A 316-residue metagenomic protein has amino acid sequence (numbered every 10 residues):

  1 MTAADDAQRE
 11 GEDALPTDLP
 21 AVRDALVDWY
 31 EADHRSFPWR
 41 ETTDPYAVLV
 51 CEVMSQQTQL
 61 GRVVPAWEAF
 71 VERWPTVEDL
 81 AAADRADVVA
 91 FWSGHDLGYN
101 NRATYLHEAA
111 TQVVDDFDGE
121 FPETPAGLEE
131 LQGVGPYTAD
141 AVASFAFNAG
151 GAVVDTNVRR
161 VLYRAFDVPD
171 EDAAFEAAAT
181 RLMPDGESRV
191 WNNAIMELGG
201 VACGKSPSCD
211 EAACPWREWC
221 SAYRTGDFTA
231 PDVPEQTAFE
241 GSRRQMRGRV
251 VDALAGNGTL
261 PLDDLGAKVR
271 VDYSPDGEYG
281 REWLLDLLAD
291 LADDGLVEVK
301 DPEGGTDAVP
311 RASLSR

Functional and structural regions predicted by a protein language model:
M1-L15, H34-R35: Short, contiguous pre-domain boundary segments
P16-D18, A25, W29-Q245, A253 (+3 more regions): Catalytic cores of DNA base-excision repair glycosylases
R243, R247, V297-E298: Short, intrinsically disordered, low-complexity segments enriched in Ser/Thr and Pro
A289-G305: A short, conserved structural fragment
D301-R316: Short, cationic-aromatic polyanion-contact patches
